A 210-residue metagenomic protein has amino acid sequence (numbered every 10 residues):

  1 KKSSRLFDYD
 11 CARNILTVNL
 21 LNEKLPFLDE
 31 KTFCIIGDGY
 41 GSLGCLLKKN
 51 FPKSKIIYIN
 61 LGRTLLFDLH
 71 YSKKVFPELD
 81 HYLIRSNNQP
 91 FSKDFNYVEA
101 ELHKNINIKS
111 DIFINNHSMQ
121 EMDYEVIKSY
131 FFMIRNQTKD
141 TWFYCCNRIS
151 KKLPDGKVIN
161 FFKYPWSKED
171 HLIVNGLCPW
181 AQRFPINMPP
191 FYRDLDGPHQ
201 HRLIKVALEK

Functional and structural regions predicted by a protein language model:
K1-L28: Conserved Class I S-adenosyl-L-methionine-dependent methyltransferase catalytic core
D29-Y40: Conserved class I S-adenosyl-L-methionine
Y40-P52: Conserved SAM-binding loop of SAM-dependent methyltransferases across substrates and taxa, primarily the Class I
Y71-N107: S-adenosyl-L-methionine
F113-I114: A conserved beta-strand element that flanks and buttresses the S-adenosyl-L-methionine
E121-I134: A short, conserved alpha-helix within the catalytic core of class I
T138-K151: Conserved beta-strand signature within the Rossmann-like core of class I S-adenosyl-L-methionine
K163-K210: Rossmann-like AdoMet/SAM-dependent catalytic core
